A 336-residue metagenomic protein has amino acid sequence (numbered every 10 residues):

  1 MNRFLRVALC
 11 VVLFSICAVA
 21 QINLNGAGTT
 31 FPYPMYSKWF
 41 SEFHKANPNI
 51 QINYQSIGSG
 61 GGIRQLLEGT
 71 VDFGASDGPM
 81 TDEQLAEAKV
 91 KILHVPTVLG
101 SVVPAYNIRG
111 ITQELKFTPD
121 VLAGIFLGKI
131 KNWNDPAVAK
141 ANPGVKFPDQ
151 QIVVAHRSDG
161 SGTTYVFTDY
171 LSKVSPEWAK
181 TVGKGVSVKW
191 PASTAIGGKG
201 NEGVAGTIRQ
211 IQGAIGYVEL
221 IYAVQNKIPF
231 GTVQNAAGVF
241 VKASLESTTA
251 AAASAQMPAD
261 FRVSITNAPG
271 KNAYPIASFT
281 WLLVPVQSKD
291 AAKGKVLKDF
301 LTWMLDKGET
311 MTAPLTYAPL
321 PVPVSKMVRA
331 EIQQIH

Functional and structural regions predicted by a protein language model:
M1-L9: Bacterial N-terminal signal peptides that target proteins for export
A8, V12, T70: Conserved functional loop/turn residues at catalytic and ligand-binding sites
V12-A20: Sec/Tat signal peptide C-region and signal peptidase I cleavage site
A20-H336: Flexible loop/hinge segments at secondary-structure junctions
